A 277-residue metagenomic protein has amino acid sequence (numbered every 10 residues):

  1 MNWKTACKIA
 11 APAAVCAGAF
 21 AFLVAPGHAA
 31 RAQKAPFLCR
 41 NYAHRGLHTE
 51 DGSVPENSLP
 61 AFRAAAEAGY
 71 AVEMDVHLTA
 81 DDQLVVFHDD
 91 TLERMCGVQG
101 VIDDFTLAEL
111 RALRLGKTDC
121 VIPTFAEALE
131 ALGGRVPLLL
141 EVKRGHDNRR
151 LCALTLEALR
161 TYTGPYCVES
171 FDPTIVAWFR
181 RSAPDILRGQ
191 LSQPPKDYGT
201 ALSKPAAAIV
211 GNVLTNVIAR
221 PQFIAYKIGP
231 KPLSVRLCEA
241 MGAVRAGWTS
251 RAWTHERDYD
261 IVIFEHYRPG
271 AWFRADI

Functional and structural regions predicted by a protein language model:
N2-I277: Phosphate-group recognition and catalysis centered on beta-loop-alpha active-site segments
